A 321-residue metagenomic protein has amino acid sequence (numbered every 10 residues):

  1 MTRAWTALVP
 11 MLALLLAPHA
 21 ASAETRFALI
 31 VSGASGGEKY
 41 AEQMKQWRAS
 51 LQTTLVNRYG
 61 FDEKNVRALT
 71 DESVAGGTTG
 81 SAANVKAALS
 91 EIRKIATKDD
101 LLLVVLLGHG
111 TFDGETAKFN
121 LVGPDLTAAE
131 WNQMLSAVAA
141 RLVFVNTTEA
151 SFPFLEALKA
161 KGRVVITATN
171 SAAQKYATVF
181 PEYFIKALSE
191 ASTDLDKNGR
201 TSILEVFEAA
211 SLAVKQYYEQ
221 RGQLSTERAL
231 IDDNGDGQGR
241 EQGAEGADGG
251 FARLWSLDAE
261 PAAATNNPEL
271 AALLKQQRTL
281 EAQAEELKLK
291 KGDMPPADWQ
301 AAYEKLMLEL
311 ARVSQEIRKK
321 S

Functional and structural regions predicted by a protein language model:
T6-P18: Bacterial N-terminal signal peptides
A20-L103, G110, A117-F119, F251-A259 (+1 more regions): Boundary/activation segment at the start of structured domains
V31-S35, L69-E72, V105-H109, V122-G123 (+3 more regions): Active-site-proximal beta-strand/loop segments in catalytic clefts of secreted hydrolases
A34-E42, D71-T79, I92, T116-V122 (+4 more regions): Second-shell loop/turn segments in exported
A49, V143-D233: Active-site-proximal C-terminal subdomain of hydrolase catalytic domains
G80, L107-V138: A short, glycine/acidic-enriched catalytic loop
T147, N266-K319: Alpha-helical, heptad-rich or low-complexity scaffold/stalk segments that mediate oligomerization or tethering
D194-E281: Caspase-like cysteine protease fold
